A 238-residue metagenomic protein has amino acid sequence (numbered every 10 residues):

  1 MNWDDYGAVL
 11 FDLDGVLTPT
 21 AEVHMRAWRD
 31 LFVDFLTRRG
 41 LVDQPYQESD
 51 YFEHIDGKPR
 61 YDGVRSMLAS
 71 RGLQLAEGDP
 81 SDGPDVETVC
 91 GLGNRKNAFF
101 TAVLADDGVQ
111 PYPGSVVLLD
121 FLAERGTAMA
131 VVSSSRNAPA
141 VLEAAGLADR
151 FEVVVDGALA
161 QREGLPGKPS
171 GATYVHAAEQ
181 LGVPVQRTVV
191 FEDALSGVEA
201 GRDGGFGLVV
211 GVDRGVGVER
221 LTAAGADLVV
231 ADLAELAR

Functional and structural regions predicted by a protein language model:
M1-G7, D120-F121, P139-R238: Asp-based, Mg2+/Mn2+-dependent phosphohydrolase catalytic module
W3-L13, L17-P113: N-terminal helical cap/lid subdomain that shapes the substrate entry/recognition surface in HAD-like hydrolases
L17, P111, V131, V190-F191 (+1 more regions): Conserved SAM-binding loop
T20, S133-S135, A194: Short linear Ser/Thr-Pro motifs
W28, S115-A145, G201: Substrate-recognition element of Asp-dependent hydrolases with the DxDx(T/V) motif
H54, K58, D106, V132 (+3 more regions): Residues at alpha-helix boundaries and the short loops/turns that link adjacent helices
L104-V109, V132, P166, G207: Short, flexible loop segments at the rims of nucleotide/cofactor-binding pockets, characterized by
